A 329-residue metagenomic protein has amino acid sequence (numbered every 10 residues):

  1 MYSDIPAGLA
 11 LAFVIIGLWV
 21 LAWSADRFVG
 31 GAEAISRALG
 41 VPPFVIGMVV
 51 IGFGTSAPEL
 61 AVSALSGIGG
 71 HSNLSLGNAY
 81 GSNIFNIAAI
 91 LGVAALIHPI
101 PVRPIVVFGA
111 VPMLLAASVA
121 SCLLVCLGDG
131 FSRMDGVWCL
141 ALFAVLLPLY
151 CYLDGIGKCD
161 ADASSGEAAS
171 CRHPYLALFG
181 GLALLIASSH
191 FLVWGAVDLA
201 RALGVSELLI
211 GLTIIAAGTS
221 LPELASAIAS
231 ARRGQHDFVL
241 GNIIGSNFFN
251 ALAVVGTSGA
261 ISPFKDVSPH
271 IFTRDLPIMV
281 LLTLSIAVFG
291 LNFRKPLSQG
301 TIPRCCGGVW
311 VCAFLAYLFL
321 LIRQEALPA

Functional and structural regions predicted by a protein language model:
M1-A329: Hydrophobic alpha-helical segments, chiefly the membrane-spanning helices and signal/signal-anchor peptides
